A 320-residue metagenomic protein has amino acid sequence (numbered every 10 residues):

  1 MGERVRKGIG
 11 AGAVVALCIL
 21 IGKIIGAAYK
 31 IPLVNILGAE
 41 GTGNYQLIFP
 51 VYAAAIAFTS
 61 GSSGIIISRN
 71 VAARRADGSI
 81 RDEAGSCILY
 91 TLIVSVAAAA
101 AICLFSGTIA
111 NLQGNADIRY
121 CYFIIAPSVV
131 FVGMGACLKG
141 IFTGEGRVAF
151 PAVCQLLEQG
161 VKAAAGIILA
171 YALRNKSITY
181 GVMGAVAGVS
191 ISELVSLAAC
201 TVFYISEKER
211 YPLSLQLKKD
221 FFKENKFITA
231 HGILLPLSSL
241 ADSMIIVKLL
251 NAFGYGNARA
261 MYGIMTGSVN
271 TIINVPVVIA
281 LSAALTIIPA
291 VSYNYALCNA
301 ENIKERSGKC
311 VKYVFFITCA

Functional and structural regions predicted by a protein language model:
M1-I25, D82-G85, L215-L235, Y313: N-terminal membrane topogenesis motif
L33-A54, I178, V182-M183, K219-E224 (+1 more regions): Interfacial/gating helices of multi-pass transporter permease domains
G43-I48, D77-Y90, R119, A300-K309: Membrane-interface alpha-helices at helix entry/exit sites of multi-pass transporters
S60-R75, V278-N299: Helix-loop junctions and terminal segments of transmembrane helices in multi-pass membrane transport/translocation
G85-L112, S307-A320: Alpha-helical transmembrane segments of multi-pass membrane transport and lipid-handling proteins
N115-C137, A320: Alpha-helical transmembrane segments of multi-pass membrane proteins
F131-C154: Membrane-interface junctions at transmembrane-helix termini in multi-pass inner-membrane proteins
C154-I168, K176-S206: Hydrophobic alpha-helical transmembrane segments
